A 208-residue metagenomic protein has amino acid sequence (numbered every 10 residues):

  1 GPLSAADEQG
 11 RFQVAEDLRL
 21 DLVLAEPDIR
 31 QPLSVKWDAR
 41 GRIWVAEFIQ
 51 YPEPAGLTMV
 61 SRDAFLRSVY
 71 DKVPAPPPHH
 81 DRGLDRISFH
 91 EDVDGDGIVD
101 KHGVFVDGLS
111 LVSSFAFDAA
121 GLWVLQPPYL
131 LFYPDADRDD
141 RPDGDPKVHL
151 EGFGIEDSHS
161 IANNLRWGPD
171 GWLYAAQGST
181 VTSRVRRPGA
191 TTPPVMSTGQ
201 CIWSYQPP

Functional and structural regions predicted by a protein language model:
G1-P208: Beta-propeller blade termini and top-face loops
